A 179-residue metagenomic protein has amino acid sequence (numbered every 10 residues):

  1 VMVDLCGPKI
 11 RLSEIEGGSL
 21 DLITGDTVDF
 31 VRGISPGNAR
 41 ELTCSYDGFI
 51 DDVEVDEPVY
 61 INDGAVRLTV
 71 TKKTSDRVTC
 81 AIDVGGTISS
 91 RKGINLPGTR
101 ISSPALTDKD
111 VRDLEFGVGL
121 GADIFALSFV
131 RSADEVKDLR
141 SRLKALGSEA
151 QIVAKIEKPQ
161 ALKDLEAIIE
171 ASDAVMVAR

Functional and structural regions predicted by a protein language model:
V1-R179: Non-catalytic helical/linker scaffolds that mediate oligomerization, partner binding, and domain coupling around large
